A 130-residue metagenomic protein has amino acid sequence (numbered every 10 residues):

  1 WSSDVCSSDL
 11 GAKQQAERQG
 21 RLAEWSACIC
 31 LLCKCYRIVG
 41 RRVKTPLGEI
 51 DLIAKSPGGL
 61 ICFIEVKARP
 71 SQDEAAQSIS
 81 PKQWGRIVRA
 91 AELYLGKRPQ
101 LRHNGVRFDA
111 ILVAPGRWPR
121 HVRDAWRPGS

Functional and structural regions predicted by a protein language model:
W1-S7: Short, small-residue-biased leader/transition segments that mark boundaries at the very start of proteins
G11, A68-G116: Catalytic cores of nucleic-acid endonucleases
A16-E24, C28: Nuclease catalytic cores
L31, I50-A54, G58-E74, I87: Conserved catalytic cores of phosphodiester-cleaving nucleases, focusing on short active-site segments
L32-P46: A short acidic/basic microdomain associated with nuclease active sites
P46-E49, G116: Short acidic/glycine-enriched loop/turn segments that link adjacent beta-strands
G48, L60-C62, R107-D109, R120: Protein kinase-like catalytic core scaffold
V113-S130: Short, low-complexity, polybasic intrinsically disordered segments
